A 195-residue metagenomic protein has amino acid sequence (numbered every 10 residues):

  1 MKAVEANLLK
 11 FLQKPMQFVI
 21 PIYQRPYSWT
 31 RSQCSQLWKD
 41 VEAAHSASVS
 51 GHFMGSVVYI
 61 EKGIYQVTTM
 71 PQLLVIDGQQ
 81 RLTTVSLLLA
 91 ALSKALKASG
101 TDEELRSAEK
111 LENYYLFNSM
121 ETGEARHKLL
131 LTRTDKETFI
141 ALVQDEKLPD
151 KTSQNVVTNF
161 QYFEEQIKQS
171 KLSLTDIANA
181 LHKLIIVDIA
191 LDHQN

Functional and structural regions predicted by a protein language model:
K2-N195: Glycine- and hydrophobic-rich flexible loops that cap the catalytic core of alpha/beta enzyme folds
